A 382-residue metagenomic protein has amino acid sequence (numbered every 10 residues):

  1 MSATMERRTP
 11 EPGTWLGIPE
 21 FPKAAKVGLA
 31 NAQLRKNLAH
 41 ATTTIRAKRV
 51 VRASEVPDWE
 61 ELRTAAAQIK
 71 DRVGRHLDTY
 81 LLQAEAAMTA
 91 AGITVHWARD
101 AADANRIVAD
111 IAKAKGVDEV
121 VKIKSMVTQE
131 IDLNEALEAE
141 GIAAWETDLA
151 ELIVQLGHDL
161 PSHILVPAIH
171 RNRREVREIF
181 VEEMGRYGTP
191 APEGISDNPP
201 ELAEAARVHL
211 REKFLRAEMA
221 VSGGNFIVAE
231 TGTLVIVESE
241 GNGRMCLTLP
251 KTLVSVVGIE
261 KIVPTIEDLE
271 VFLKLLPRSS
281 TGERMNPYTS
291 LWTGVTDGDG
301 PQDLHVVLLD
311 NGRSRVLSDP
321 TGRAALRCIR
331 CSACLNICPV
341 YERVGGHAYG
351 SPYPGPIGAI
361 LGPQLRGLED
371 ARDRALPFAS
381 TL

Functional and structural regions predicted by a protein language model:
S2-T321: The feature marks the mature, well-folded catalytic cores of soluble enzymes
D299-A325, L335-N336, V340-L382: Ferredoxin-type iron-sulfur electron-transfer modules in oxidoreductases and energy-metabolism complexes
